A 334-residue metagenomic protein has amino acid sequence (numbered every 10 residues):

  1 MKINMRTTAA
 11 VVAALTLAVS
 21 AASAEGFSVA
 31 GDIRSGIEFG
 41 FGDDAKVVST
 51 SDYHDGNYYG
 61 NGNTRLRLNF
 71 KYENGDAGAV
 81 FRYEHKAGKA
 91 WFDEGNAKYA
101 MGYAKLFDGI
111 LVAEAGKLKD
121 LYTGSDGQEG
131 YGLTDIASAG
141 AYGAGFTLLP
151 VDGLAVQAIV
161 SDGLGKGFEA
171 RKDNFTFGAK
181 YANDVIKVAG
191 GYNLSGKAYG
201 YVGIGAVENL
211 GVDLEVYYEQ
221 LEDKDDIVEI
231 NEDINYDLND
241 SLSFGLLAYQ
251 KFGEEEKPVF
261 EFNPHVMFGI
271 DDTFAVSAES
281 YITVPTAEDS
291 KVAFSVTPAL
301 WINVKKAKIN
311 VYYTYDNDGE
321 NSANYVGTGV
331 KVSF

Functional and structural regions predicted by a protein language model:
M1-A30: Cleavable N-terminal export/targeting peptides
G26-D32, G56-K166, R171-K187: Outer membrane beta-barrel
F27-S35, A77-F81, L111-A113, L154-A158 (+9 more regions): Transmembrane beta-strands of outer-membrane beta-barrel proteins
F39-G62: Surface-exposed strand-loop-strand hairpins of Gram-negative outer-membrane beta-barrel proteins
G60-L66, W91-K98, S138-Y142, R171-F175 (+7 more regions): Residues that define the transmembrane beta-barrel architecture of outer-membrane proteins
R67-K71, A100-K105, G145-T147, G178-K180 (+7 more regions): Outer-membrane beta-barrel architecture
K180-T286: Detector for outer-membrane/organellar transmembrane beta-barrel domains, recognizing the amphipathic beta-strand
F268, I302-V304, K308, Y313 (+1 more regions): Outer-membrane beta-barrel "beta-signal"
